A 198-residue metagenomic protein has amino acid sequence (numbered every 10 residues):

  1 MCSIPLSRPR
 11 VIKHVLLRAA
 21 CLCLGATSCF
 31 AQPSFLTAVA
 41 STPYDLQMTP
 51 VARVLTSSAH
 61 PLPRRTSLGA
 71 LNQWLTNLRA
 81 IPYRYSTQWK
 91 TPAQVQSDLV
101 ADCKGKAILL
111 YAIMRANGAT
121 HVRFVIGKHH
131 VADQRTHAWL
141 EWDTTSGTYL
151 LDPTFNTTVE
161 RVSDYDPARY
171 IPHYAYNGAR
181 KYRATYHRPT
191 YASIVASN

Functional and structural regions predicted by a protein language model:
C2, L6, G25, C29-N198: A structural boundary/capping signal
I4-A20: Bacterial N-terminal signal peptides that target proteins for export
